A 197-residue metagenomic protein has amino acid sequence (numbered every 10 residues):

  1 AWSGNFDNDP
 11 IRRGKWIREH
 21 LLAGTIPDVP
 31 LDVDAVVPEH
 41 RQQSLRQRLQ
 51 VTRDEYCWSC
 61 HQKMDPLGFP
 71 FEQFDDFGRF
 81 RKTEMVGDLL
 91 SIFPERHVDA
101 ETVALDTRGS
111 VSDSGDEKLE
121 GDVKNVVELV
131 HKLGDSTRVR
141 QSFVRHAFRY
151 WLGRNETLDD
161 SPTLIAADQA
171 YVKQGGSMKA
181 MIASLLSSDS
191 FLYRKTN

Functional and structural regions predicted by a protein language model:
A1-R138, V144-R149, S161-G176, I182-N197: Active-site substrate-binding loop specific to GH73 endo-beta-N-acetylglucosaminidase modules in bacterial autolysins
W151-N155: Core structural elements
L158: Short, surface-exposed acidic
